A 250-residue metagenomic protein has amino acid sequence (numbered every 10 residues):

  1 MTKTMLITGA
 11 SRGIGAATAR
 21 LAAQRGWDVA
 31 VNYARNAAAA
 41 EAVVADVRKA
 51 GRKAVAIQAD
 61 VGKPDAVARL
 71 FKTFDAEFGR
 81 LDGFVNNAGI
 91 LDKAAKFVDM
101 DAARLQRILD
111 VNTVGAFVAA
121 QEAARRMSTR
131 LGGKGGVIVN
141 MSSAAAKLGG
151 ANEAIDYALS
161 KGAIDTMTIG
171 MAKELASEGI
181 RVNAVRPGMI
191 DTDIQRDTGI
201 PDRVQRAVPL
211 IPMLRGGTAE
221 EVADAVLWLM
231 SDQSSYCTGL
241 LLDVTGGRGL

Functional and structural regions predicted by a protein language model:
S11-R12: Conserved glycine-rich cofactor-binding loop
R80, A176, R181, C237-G239: Short, small/polar-rich loop/turn modules that mediate ligand/substrate recognition or access, typified
A94, L148, P209, L227 (+1 more regions): Short C-terminal tail/terminal secondary-structure segment of NAD(P)H-dependent dehydrogenase/reductase domains
A95-F97, D101-R107, A207: Substrate-binding pocket helix/loop in short-chain dehydrogenase/reductase
A120, S160: Active-site helix of classical SDR
R125, T129, K173-E174, S235: Alpha-helical segment proximal to the catalytic Tyr-Lys
S143: Residue(s) in the substrate-gating loop at a strand-loop-helix junction that position the organic substrate next
